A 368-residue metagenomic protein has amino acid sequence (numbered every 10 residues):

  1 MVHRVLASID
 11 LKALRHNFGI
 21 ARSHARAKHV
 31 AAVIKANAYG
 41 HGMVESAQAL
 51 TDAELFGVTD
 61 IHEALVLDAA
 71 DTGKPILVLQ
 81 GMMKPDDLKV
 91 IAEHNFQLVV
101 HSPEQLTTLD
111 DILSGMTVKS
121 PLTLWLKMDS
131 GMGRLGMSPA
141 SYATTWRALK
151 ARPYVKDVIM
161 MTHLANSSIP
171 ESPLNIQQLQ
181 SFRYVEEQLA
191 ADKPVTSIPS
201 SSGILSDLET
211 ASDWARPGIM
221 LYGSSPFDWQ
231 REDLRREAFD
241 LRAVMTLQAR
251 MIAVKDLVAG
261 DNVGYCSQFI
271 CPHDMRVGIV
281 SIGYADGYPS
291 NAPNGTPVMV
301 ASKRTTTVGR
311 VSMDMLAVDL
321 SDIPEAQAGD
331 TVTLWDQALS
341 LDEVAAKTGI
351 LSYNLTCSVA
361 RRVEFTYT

Functional and structural regions predicted by a protein language model:
V2-R15, E63-L65, M83-P85, V90 (+3 more regions): Active-site anion/phosphate-binding pocket segments in diverse small-molecule metabolic enzymes
V5-S8, R15, K28-Q188, D192-I198 (+1 more regions): Active-site-proximal beta-alpha core segment in soluble small-molecule metabolic enzymes
N17-G19: Alpha-helical scaffold segments that flank or form the walls of functional sites
H24: Conserved PLP-enzyme active-site core in the AAT-like
